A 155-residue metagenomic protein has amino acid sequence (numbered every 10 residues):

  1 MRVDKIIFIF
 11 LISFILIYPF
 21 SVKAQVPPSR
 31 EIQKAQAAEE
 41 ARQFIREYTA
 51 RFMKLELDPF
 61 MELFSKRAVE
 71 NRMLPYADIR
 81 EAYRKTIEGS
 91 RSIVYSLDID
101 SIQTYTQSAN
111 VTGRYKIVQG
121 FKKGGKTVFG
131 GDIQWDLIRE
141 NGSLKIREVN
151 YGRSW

Functional and structural regions predicted by a protein language model:
M1-I9: Bacterial N-terminal signal peptides that target proteins for export
I9-Y18: Bacterial N-terminal signal peptides
S21-K54, E62: Short, low-complexity N-terminal intrinsically disordered segments enriched in polar/charged residues
Q25, S29-R30, N110, V128-W155: Short beta-strand edge/turn micro-motifs at domain boundaries
Y48, E56, F60-M61, A68 (+3 more regions): Hydrophobic pocket/interface hotspot
M61-D98: Short solvent-exposed beta->alpha transition segments
F64, L74-P75, S101-T106, G113-I117 (+2 more regions): A mature extracytoplasmic/lumenal domain signature
K85-G125: Surface-exposed, charged secondary-structure patches
